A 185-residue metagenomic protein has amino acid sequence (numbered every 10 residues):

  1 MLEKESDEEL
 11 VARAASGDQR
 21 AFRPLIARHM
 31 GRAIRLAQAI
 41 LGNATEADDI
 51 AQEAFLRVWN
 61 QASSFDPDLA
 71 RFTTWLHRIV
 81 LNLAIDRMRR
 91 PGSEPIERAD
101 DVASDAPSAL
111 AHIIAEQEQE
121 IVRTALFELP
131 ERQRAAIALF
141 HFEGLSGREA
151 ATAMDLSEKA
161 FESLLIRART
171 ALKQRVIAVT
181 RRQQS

Functional and structural regions predicted by a protein language model:
M1-L2, A15-P24, I34-E53, E158 (+1 more regions): Short, charged helix-capping/linker segments at alpha-helix termini
L2-E3, A115, T124, T152-D155 (+2 more regions): C-terminal edge and immediately downstream basic/flexible tail or linker adjoining helix-turn-helix-like DNA-binding
K4-D7, D86, G92-Q119, S146: Internal acidic/polar
A15-S16, G42-N43, F55-L69, R90-P91: Sigma70-family region 2
I26-A44, Q61, H77, L126 (+2 more regions): Amphipathic, Lys/Arg- and hydrophobic-enriched alpha-helical face
D49-L56, A70-N82: Structural recognition of an alpha-helix C-terminal capping motif at a helix-to-coil junction
N60-P67, R78-E97, A115, V176-A178: Arg/Lys-rich amphipathic alpha helix in sigma70-family domain 2
R123-A135, L139, E143-A160: Helix-turn-helix DNA-binding module
